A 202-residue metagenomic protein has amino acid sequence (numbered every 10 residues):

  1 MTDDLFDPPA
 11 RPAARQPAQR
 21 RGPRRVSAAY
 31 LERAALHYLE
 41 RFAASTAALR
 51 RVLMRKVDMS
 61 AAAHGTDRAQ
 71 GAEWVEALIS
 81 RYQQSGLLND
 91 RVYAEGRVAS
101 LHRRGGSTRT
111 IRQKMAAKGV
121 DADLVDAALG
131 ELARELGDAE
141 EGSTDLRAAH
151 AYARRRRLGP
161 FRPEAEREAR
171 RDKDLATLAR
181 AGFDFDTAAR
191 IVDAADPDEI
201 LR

Functional and structural regions predicted by a protein language model:
M1-R202: An alpha-helical, amphipathic repeat domain used for nucleic-acid recognition, typified by the mTERF helical solenoid
